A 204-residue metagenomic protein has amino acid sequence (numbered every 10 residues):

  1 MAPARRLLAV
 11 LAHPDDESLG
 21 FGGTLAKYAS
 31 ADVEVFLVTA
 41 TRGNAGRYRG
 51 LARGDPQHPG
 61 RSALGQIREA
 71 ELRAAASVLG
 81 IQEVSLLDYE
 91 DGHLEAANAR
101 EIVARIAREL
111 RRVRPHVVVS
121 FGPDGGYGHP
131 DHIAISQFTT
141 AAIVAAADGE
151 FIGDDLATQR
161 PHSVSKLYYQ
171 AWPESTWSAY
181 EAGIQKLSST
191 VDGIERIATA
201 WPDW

Functional and structural regions predicted by a protein language model:
M1-L8, A96-W204: Metal-dependent de-N-acetylase/amidase catalytic core
M1-R114, T140-A141, D148: Active-site rim/loop-helix segments in enzyme catalytic domains that contact anionic ligands
